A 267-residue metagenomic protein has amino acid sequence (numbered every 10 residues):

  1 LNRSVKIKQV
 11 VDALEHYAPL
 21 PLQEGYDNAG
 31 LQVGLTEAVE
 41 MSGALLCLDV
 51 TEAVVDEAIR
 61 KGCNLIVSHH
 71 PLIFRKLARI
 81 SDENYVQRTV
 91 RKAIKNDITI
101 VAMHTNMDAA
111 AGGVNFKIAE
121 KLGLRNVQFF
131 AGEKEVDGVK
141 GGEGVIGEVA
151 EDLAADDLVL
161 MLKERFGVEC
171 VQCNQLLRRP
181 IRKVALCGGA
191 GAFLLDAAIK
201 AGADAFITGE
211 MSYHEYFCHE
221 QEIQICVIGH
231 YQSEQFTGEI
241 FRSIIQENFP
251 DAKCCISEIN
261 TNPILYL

Functional and structural regions predicted by a protein language model:
L1-L267: Hydrophobic structural segments
